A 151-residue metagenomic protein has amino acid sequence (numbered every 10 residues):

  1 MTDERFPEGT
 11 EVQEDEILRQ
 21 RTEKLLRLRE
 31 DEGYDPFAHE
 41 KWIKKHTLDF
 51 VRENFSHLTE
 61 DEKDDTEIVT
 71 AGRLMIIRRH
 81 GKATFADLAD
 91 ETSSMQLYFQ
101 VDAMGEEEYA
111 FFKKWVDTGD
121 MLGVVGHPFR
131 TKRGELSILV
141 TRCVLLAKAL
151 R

Functional and structural regions predicted by a protein language model:
M1-R151: Class II aminoacyl-tRNA synthetase catalytic cores and aaRS-like
